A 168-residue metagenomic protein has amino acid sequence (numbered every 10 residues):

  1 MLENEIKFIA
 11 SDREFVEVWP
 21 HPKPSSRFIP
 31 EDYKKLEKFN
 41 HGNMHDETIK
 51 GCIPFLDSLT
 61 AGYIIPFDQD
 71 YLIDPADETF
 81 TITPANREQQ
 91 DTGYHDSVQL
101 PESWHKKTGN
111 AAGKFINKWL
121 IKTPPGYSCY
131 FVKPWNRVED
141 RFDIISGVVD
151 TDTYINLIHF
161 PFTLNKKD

Functional and structural regions predicted by a protein language model:
M1-Y154, K167-D168: Non-catalytic terminal segments and appended small domains
H159-K167: Acidic/histidine-enriched ion/cofactor-binding microenvironments in catalytic or ligand-binding pockets
